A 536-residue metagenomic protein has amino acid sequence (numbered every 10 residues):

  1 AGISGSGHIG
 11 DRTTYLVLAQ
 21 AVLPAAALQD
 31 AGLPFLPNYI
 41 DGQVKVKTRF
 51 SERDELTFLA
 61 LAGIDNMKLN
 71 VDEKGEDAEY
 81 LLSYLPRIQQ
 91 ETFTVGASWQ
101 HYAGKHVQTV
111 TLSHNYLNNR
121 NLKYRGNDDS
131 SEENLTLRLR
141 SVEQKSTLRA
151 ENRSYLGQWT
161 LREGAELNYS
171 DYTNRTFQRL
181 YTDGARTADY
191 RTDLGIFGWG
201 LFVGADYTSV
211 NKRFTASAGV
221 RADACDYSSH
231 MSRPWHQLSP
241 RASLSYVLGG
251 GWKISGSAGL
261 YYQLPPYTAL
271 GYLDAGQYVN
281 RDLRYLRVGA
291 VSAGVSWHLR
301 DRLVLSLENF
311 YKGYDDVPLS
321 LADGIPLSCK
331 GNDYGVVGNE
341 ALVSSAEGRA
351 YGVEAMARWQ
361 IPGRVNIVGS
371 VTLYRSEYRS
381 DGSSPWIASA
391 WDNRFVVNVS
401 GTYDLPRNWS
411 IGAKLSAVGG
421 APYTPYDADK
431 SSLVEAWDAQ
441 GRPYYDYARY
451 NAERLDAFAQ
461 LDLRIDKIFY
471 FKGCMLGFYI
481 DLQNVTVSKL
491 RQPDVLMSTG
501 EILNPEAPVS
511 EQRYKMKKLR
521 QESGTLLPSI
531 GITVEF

Functional and structural regions predicted by a protein language model:
A1, I9, A21-A25, A62-N66 (+12 more regions): Transmembrane beta-strands of outer-membrane beta-barrel pores
A1-L36, D41-R49, T57-L61: Predominantly transmembrane beta-strands of Gram-negative outer membrane beta-barrel pores used for transport
K47-D65, P86-M231, L303-S306, R364 (+1 more regions): Face-selective signature of the C-terminal outer-membrane beta-barrel domain
L61, R153, Q158-R162, E166 (+4 more regions): Structural signature of Gram-negative outer-membrane beta-barrels, strongest in the C-terminal barrel of TonB-dependent
N66, D72-D77, T173-L180, Y246 (+5 more regions): Surface-exposed extracellular loop regions of Gram-negative outer-membrane beta-barrel proteins, predominantly
L139-S141, K145-E151, D189-F202, R284 (+3 more regions): Outer membrane beta-barrel strand-and-loop segments of large Gram-negative receptors, especially TonB-dependent
T208-N211, Y311-G313, Y334-P425: Gram-negative outer-membrane beta-barrel transporters
D315, I367, A417-G441, D456-Q460 (+1 more regions): C-terminal beta-signal and adjacent terminal beta-strands/loops of Gram-negative outer-membrane beta-barrel proteins
